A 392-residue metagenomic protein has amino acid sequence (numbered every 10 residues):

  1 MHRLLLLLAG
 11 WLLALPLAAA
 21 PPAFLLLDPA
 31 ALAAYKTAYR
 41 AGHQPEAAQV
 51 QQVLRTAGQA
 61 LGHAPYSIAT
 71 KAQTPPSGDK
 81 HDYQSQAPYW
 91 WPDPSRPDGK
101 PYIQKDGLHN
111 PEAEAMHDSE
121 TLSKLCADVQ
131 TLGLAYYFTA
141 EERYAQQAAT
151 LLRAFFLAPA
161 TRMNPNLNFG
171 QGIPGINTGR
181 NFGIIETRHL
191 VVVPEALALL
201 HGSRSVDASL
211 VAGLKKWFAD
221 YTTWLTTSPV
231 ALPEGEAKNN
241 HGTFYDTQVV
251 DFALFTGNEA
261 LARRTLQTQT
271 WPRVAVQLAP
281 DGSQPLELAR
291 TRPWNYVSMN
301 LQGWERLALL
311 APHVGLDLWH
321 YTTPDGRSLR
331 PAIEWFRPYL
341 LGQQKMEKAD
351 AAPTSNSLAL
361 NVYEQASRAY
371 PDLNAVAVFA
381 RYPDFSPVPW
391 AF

Functional and structural regions predicted by a protein language model:
M1-L8: Bacterial N-terminal signal peptides that target proteins for export
A14-P16: N-terminal signal peptide c-region/cleavage motif recognized by signal peptidases
A19-L232, Q267, A279, L310-F392: Extracellular glycan-targeting catalytic surfaces
D118-L122, N239, W294: Short acidic-aromatic active-site loops that bind/stabilize oxyanions
T178, G235, R290-T291: A short glycine/serine-rich beta->alpha loop
N181, I185, H189, L210-W217 (+4 more regions): Short, contiguous, pocket-lining structural segments that sit at or immediately flank catalytic/ligand-binding sites
F244-E347: Long, repeat-rich segments with strong aromatic
